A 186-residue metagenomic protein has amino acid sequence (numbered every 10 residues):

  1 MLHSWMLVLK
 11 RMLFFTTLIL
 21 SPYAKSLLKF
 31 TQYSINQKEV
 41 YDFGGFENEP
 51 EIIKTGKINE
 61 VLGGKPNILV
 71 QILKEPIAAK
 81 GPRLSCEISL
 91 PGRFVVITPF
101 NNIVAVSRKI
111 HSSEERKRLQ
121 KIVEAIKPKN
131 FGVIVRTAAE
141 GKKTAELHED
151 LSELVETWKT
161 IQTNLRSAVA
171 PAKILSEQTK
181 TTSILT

Functional and structural regions predicted by a protein language model:
M1-T186: Single-stranded RNA-binding surfaces
